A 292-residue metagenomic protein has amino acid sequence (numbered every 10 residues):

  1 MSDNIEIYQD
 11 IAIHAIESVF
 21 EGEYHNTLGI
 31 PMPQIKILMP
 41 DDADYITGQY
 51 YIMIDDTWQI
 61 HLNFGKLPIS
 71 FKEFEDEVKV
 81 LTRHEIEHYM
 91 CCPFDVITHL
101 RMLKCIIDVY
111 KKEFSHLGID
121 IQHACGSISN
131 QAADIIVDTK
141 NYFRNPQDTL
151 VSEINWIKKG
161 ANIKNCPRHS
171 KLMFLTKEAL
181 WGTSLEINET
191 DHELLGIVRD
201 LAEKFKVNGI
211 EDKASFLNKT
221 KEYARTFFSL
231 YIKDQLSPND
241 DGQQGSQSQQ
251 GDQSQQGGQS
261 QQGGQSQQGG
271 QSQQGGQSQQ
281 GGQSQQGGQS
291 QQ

Functional and structural regions predicted by a protein language model:
M1-Q292: Short, functionally important secondary-structure microenvironments
